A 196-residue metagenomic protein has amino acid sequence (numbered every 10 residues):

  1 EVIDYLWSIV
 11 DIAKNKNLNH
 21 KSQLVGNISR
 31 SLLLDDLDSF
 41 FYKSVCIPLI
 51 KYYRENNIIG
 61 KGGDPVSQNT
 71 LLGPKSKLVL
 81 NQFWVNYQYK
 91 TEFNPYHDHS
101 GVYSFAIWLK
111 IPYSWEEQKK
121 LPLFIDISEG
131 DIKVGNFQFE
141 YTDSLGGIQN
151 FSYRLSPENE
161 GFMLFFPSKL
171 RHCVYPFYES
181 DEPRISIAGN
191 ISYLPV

Functional and structural regions predicted by a protein language model:
E1-K75, L80-N94, K133: Non-heme Fe(II)/2-oxoglutarate
V45, G147, E158-N159, I191-P195: Hydrophobic, well-ordered secondary-structure segments that either form specific early membrane-associated helices used
N81-F165, Y175, E182-P183: Catalytic core of non-heme Fe(II) oxygenases with the double-stranded beta-helix
S104-I107, S180-V196: A short hydrophobic beta-strand segment most commonly corresponding to one strand of the jelly-roll/cupin
L170-C173: Short, charged beta-turn/beta-strand-edge "cap" motif at the junction between a beta-strand and an adjacent loop
